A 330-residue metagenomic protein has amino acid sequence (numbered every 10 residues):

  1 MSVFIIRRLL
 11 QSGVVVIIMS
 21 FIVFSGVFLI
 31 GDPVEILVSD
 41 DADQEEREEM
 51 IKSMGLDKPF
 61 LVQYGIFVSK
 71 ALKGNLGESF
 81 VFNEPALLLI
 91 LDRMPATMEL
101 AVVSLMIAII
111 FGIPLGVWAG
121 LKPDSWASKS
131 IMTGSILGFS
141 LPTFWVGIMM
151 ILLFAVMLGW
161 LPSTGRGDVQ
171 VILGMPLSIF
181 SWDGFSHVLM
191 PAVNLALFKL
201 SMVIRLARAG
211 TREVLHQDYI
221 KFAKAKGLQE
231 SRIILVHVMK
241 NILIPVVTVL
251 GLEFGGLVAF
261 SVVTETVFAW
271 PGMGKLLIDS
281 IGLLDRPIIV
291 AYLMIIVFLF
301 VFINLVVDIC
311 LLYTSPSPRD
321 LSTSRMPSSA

Functional and structural regions predicted by a protein language model:
S2-R7, Q11, P114-M150, I244-V246 (+1 more regions): Cytoplasmic-entry segments and transmembrane alpha-helices of multi-pass inner-membrane transporters
S2-V3, M94-A127, M175-S315: Alpha-helical transmembrane segments of integral membrane proteins, especially multi-pass inner/plasma-membrane
L9, M50, F60-L76, I90 (+6 more regions): Hydrophobic alpha-helical segments of integral membrane proteins, encompassing both true transmembrane helices
V15-G65, L158-F180: Hydrophobic alpha-helical transmembrane segments of membrane transport/permease proteins and related membrane-embedded
K52-F60, L76-A86, D168-V188, I281-P287: Membrane-interfacial helix-loop-helix junctions in multi-pass membrane proteins
D57-I113: An internal, D/E-rich "acidic patch" concept
T133-L141, W145-L200: Membrane-water interface segments at transmembrane-helix boundaries in multipass membrane proteins
Y313-A330: Single conserved hydrophobic/aromatic residue that forms the stacking wall/gate of nucleotide- or nucleobase-binding
